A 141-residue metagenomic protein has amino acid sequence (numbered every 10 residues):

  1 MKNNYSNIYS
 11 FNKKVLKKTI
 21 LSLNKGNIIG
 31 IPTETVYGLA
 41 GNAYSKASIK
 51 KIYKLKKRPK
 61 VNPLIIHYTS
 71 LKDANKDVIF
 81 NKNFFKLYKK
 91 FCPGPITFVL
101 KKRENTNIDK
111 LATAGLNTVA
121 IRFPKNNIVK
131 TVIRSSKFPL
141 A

Functional and structural regions predicted by a protein language model:
M1-A141: Active-site-adjacent structural elements in enzyme catalytic cores
